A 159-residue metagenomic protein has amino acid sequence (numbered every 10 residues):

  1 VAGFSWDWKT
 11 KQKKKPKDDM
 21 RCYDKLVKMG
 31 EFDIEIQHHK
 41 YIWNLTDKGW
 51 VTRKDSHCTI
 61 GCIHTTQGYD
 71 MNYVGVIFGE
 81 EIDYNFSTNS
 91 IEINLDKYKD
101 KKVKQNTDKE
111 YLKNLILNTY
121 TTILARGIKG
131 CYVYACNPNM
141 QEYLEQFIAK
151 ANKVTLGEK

Functional and structural regions predicted by a protein language model:
V1-S90, K113: Conserved helicase/translocase motor-coupling segment
K54-G157: C-terminal accessory regions
